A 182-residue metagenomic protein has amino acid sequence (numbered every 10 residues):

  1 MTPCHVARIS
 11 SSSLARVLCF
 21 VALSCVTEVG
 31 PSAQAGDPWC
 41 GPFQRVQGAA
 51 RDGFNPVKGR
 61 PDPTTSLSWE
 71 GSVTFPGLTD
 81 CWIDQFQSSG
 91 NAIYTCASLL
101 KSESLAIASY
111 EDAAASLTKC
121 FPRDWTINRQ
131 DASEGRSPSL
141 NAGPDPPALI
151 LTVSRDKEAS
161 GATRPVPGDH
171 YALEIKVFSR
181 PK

Functional and structural regions predicted by a protein language model:
M1-S13: N-terminal secretory signal peptides that target proteins for export/translocation
A15-E28: Bacterial N-terminal signal peptides
L23, F86, T163-P167: Generic marker of residues within folded, mature protein domains
P31-A92, L100, S109: N-terminal leader/targeting segments
G77-S139: Long, charged/polar, surface-exposed segments that mediate recognition or autoinhibition
C120-K182: A charged, solvent-exposed segment within the mature domains of Sec-exported extracytoplasmic proteins
